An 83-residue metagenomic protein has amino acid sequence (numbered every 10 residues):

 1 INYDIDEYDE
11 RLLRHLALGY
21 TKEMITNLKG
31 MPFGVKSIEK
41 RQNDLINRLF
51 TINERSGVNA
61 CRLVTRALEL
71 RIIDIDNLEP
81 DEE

Functional and structural regions predicted by a protein language model:
I1, L18-E23: Short, mixed-charge, low-aromatic patches
I1-N2, R41, E79-E82: Regulatory and interdomain segments flanking nucleotide-handling catalytic cores in signaling/defense enzymes
I1-R14: Regulatory hinge/linker segments at domain boundaries that couple sensory/effector modules to output domains
L13-Y20, A67: Short helix-to-turn junction characteristic of helix-turn-helix DNA-binding domains, especially the helix
T21-R62: Recognition helix of helix-turn-helix DNA-binding domains
N47-E83: Basic, Lys/Arg-enriched C-terminal extension of HTH/homeodomain DNA-binding domains
